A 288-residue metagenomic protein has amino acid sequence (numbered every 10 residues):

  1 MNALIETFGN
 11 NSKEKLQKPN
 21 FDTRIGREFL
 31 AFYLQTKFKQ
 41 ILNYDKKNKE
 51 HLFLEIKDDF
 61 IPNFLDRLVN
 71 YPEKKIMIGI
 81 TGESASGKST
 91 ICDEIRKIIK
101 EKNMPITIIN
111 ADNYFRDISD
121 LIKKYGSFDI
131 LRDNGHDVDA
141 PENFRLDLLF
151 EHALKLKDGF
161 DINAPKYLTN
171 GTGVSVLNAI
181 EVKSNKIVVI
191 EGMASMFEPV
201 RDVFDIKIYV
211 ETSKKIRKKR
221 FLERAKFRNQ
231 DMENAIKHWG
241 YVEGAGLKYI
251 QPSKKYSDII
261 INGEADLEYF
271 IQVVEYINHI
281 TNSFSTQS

Functional and structural regions predicted by a protein language model:
N2-Y71, L222-F227, G244-S288: NTP-dependent small-molecule kinase module
M77-T81: Short hydrophobic/aromatic beta-strand immediately N-terminal to the Walker A/P-loop
S84: The conserved Walker
K88: Conserved lysine of the Walker
I91: Hydrophobic positions on the alpha1 helix immediately C-terminal to the Walker A/P-loop
K97-T107: Post-Walker A helix-loop "phosphate-sensing" segment adjacent to the P-loop in P-loop NTPases
T107, Y114-T169: Conserved nucleotide-sensing/catalytic segment adjacent to the nucleotide-binding pocket in NTP-handling enzymes
S175-A225: ATP-dependent NMP and nucleoside kinases share a basic, alpha-helical "lid"
